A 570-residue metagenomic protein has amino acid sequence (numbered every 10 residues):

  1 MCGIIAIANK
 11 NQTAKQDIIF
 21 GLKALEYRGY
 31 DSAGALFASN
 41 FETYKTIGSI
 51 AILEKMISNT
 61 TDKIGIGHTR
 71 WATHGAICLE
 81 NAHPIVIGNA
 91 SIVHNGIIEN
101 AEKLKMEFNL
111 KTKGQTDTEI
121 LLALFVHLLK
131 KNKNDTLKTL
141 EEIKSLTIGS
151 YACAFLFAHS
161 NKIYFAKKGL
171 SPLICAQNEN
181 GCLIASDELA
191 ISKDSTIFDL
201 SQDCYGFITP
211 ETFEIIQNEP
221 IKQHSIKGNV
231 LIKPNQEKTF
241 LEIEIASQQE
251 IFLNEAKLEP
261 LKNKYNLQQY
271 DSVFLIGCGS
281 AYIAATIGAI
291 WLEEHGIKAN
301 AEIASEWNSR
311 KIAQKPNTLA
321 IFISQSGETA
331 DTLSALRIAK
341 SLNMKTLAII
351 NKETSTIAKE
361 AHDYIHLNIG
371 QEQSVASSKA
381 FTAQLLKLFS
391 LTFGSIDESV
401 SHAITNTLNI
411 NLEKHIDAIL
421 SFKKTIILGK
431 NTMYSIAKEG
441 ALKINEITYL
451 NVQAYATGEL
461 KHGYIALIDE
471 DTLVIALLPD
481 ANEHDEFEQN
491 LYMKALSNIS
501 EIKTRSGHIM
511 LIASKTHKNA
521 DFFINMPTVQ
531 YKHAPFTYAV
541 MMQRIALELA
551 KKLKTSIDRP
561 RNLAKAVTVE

Functional and structural regions predicted by a protein language model:
M1-P234, K238-L241, S247-N254, L261-Q269 (+2 more regions): Conserved short alpha-helical segments that host acidic/polar catalytic motifs at enzyme active sites
G21-K23, N89, M106-T112, Q371-K379 (+1 more regions): A short glycine/serine-rich beta->alpha loop
K63-E80, A256-E259, I287-I323, T329 (+1 more regions): Glycine-rich oxoanion-binding loops at beta->alpha junctions
I64, A90-S91, S272, L319 (+3 more regions): Structural motif
D117-I120, A284, G288, A383-K387 (+3 more regions): Catalytic-loop motifs flanking and including active-site residues across diverse enzymes
S247-F274, D363-A476, F522, L553-E570: Active-site phosphate/pyrophosphate-binding segments
Y265-E398, K430, L477-V529, L553: Glycine-rich phosphate-binding loops that contact phosphosugars or nucleotide phosphates
V529-E570: Generic C-terminus detector
